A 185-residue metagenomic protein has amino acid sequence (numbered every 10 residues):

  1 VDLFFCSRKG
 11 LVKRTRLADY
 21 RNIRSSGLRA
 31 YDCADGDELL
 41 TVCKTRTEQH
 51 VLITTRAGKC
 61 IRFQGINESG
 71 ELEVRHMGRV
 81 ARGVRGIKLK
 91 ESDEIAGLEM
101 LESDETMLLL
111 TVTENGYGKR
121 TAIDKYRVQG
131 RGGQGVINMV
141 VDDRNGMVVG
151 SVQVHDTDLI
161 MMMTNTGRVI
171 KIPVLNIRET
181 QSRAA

Functional and structural regions predicted by a protein language model:
V1-A185: Short, structured "edge-of-domain" segments at secondary-structure transitions
